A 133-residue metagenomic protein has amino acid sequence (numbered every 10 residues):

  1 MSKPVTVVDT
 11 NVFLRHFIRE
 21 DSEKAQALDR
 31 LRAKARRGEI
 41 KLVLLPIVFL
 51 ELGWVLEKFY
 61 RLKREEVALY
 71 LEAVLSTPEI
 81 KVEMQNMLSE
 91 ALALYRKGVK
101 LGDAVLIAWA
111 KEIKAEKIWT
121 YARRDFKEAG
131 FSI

Functional and structural regions predicted by a protein language model:
M1-L44, F59-E65, E128: Short, well-structured N-terminal submotif of metal-dependent ribonuclease cores
T10, P46, Q85, D103-A104: Conserved glycosyltransferase catalytic-site signature
N11-V12, G53, A104-A108: Active-site phosphate/pyrophosphate-handling residues
P46-V48, A68-R96: Acidic catalytic patch
G53, E57-T77: Active-site-proximal, substrate-binding regions of enzyme catalytic domains and RNA-binding/basic surfaces
K100-K117: Acidic, metal-associated active-site segment
T120-D125: Short, polar loop motifs at secondary-structure junctions
A129-I133: Active-site regions of enzymes building and remodeling cell-envelope glycoconjugates
